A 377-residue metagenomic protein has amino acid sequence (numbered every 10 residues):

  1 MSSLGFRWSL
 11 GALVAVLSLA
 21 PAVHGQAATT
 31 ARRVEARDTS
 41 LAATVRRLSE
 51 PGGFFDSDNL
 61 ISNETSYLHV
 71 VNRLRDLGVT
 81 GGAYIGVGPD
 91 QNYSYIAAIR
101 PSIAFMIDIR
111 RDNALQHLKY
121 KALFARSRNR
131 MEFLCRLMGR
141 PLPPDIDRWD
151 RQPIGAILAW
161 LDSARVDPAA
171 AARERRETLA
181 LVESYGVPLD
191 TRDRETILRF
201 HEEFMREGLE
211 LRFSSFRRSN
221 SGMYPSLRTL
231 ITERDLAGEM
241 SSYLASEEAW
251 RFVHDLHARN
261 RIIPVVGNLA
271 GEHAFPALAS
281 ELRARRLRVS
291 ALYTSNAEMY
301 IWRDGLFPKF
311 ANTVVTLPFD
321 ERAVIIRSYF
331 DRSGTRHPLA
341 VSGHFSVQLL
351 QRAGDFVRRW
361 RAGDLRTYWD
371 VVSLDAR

Functional and structural regions predicted by a protein language model:
M1-F6: N-terminal secretory signal peptides that target proteins for export/translocation
S9-A20: Bacterial N-terminal signal peptides
V23-A27: Boundary at the C-terminal end of the N-terminal hydrophobic targeting segment
R32-L77, A83: Mature N-terminal segment immediately following signal peptide/propeptide cleavage in secreted/periplasmic
G78-D90, F105: Conserved class I S-adenosyl-L-methionine
D90-R100: Conserved SAM-binding loop of SAM-dependent methyltransferases across substrates and taxa, primarily the Class I
F105-I263, R361-R377: Class I S-adenosyl-L-methionine-dependent methyltransferase module
G208-R377: Alpha-helical subdomain
